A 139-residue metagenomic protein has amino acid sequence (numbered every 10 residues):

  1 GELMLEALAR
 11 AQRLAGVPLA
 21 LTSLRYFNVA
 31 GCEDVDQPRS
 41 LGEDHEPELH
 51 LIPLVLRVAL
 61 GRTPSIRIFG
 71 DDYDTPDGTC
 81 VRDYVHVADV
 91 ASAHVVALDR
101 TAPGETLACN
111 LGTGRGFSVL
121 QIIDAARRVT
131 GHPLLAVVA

Functional and structural regions predicted by a protein language model:
G1-C32, P53-T63: Active-site Tyr-X1-5-Lys
G1-L3, L41, H45-L49, P53 (+2 more regions): Short-chain dehydrogenase/reductase
V17-H50, D74-T79: Flexible, glycine-rich beta-alpha linker
I52-A139: C-terminal substrate-binding subdomain of Rossmann-fold SDR/epimerase-dehydratase oxidoreductases
